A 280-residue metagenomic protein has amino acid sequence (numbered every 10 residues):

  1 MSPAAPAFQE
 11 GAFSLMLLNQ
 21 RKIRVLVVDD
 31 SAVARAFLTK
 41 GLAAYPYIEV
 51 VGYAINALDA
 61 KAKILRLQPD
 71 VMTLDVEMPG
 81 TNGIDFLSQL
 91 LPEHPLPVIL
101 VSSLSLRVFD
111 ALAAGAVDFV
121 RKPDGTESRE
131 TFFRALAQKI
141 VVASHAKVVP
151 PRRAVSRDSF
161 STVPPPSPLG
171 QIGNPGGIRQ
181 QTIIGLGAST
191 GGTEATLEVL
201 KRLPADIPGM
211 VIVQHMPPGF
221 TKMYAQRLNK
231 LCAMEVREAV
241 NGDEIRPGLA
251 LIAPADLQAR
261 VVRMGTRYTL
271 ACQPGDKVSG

Functional and structural regions predicted by a protein language model:
M1-S14: N-terminal amphipathic/basic-hydrophobic helices that include classical n-h-c signal peptides and signal-anchor
F13-L26, S31-A43, Y47, Y53 (+2 more regions): Conserved acid/base catalytic micro-environments in cytosolic active-site loops
